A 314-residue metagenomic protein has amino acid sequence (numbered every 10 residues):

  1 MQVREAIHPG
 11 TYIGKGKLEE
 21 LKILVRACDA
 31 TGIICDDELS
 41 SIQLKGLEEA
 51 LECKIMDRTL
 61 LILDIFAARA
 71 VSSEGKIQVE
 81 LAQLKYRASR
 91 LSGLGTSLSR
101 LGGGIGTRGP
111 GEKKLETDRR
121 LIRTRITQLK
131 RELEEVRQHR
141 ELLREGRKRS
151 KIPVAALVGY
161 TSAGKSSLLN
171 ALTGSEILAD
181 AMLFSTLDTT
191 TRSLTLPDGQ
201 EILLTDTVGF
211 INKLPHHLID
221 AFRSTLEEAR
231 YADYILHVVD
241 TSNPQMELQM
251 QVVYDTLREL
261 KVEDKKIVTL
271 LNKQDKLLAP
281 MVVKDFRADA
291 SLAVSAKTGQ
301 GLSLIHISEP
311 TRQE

Functional and structural regions predicted by a protein language model:
M1-V154: Conserved P-loop NTPase architecture
M1-V3, I34-D36, H237-D240, T269-N272 (+1 more regions): Conserved beta-strand segments of the P-loop GTPase G domain that flank and frequently precede/overlap
P9-K22, V208-R230, S242-D255: Switch II of P-loop NTPase G domains
I33, L84, I122, L168 (+5 more regions): Residue-level signature of catalytic and energy-coupling elements of molecular machines, predominantly ATP/GTP-dependent
S41-E48, R223-A290: Conserved C-terminal guanine-recognition region of P-loop GTPase G domains, centered on the G4
G109, E116, L121-T124, R131-N212: Conserved G1/Walker A P-loop phosphate-binding module
G164, K276-P280, S295-I305: Conserved GTPase G-domain signal focused on the G5
H306-E314: Single conserved hydrophobic/aromatic residue that forms the stacking wall/gate of nucleotide- or nucleobase-binding
